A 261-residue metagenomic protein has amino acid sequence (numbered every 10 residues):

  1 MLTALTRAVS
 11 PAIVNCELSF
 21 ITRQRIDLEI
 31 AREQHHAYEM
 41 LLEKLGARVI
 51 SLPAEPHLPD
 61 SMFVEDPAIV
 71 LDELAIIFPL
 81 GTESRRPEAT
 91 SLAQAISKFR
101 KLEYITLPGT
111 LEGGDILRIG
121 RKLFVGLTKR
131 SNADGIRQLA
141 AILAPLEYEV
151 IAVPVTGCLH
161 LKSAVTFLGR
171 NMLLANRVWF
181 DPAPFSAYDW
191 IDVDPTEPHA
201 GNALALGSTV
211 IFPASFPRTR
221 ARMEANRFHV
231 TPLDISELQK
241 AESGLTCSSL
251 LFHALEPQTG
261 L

Functional and structural regions predicted by a protein language model:
M1-L261: The feature marks the mature, well-folded catalytic cores of soluble enzymes
